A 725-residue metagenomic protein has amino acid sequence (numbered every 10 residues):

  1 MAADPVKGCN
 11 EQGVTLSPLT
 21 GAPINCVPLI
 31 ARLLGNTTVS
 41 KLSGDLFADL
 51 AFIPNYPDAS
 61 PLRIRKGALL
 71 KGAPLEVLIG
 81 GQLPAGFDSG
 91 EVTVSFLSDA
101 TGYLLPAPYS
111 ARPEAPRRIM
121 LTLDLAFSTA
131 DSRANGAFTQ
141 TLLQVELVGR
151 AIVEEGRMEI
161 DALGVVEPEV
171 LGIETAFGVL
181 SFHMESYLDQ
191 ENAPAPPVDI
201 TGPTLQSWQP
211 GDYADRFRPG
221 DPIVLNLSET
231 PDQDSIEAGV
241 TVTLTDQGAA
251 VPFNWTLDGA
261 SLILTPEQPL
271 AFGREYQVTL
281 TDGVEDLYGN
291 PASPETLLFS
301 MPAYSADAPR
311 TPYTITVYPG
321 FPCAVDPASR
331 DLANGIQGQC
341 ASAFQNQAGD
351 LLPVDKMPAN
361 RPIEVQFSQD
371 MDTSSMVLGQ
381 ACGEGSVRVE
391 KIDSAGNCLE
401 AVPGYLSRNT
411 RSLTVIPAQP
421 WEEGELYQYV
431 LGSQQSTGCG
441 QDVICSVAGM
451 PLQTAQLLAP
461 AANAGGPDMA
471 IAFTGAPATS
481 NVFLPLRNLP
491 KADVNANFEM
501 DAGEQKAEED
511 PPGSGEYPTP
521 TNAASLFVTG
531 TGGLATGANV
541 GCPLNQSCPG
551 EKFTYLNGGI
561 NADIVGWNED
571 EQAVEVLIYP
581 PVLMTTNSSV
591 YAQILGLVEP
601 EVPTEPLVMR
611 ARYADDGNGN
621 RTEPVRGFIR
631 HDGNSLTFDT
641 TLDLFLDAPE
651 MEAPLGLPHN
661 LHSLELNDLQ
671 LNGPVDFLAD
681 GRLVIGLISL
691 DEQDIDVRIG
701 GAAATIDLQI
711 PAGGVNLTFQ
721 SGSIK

Functional and structural regions predicted by a protein language model:
M1-T204, C323, G449, N463-K725: Extracytosolic secretory-pathway proteins
A2-K7, V170-A535, N539, G558: Acidic, low-complexity Ser/Thr/Gly/Pro-rich repeat segments typical of extracellular/periplasmic and surface-exposed
